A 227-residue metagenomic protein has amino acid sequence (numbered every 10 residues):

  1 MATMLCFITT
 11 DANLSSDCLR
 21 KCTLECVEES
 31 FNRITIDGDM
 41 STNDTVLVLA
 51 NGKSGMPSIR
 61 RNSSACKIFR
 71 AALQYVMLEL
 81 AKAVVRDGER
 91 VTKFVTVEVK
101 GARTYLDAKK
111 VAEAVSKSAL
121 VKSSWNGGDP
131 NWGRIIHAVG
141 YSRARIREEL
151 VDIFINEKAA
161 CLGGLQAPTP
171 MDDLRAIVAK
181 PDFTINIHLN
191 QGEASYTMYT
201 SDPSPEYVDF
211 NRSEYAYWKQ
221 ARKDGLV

Functional and structural regions predicted by a protein language model:
M1-V227: A structural signal for small-residue-enriched, beta-sheet-centric alpha/beta enzyme cores and oligomeric scaffold folds
